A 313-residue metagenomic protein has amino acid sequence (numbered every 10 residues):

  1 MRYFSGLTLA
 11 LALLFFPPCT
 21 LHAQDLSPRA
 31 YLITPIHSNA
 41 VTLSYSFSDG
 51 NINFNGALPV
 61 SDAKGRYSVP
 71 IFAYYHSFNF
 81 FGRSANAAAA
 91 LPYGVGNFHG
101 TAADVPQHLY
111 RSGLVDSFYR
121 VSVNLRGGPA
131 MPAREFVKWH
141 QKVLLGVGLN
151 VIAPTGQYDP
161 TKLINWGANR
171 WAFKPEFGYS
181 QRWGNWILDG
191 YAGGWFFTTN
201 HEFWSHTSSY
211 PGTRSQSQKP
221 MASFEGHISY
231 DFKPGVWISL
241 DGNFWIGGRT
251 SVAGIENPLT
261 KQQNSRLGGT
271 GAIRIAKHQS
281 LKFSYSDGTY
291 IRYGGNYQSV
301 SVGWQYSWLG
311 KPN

Functional and structural regions predicted by a protein language model:
L21-T42, S61, G127-K142, L309-N313: Outer-membrane beta-barrel biogenesis signature
I36, S48, N79-G82, R126-G128 (+4 more regions): Outer-membrane beta-barrel channels and translocator barrels
H37, K64-P70, S112-Y119, V143 (+4 more regions): Residues that define the transmembrane beta-barrel architecture of outer-membrane proteins
V41-F47, A87-V95, L145-A153, G190-F196 (+4 more regions): Transmembrane beta-barrel strands of outer-membrane/channel proteins
L43-Y45, F72-H76, Y119-L125, L149 (+6 more regions): Residues on the lipid-exposed face of transmembrane beta-strands in outer-membrane beta-barrel proteins
S48-V69, P106-Q107, P160-G167: Surface-exposed strand-loop-strand hairpins of Gram-negative outer-membrane beta-barrel proteins
G94-S217, L259: Outer-membrane pore/translocation modules
E202, S209-N313: Outer membrane beta-barrel transmembrane domains
